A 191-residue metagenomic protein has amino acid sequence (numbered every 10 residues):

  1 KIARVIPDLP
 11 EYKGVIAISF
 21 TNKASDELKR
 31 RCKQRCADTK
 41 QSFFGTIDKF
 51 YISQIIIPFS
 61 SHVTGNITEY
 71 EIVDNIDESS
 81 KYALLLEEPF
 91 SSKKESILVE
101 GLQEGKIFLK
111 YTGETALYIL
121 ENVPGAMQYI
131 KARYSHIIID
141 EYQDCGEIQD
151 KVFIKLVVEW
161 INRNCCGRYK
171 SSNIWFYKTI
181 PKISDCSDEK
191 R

Functional and structural regions predicted by a protein language model:
K1-S60: P-loop NTPase Walker
I2-A3, K29, K33, L117 (+5 more regions): Short, well-ordered alpha-helical packing segments
P7-P10, A37, Q128-I130, L156-E159 (+1 more regions): Conserved catalytic network of the ASCE P-loop NTPase/AAA+ motor domain
G14, S61-I138, E147-V152, W175-I183: Accessory N-terminal region flanking or inserted into the helicase ATPase core in nucleic-acid motor proteins
S42, H136-I137, N164: Hydrophobic "anchor" residues on beta-strands that sit immediately upstream of conserved functional sites
G45, I139, G167-Y169: Active-site flanking residues adjacent to catalytic metal/cofactor-binding acidic residues
F50-Y51, Y142-I148, S172-I174: Catalytic P-loop NTPase motifs of RecA-like helicase/translocase cores
V152-R191: Conserved RecA-like helicase ATPase core segment that couples NTP binding/hydrolysis to strand translocation
